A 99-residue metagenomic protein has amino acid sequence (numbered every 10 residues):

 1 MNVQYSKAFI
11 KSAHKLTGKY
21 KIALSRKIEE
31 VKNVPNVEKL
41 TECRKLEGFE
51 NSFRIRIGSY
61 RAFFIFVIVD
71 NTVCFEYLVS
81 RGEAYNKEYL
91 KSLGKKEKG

Functional and structural regions predicted by a protein language model:
M1-K27: Arg/Lys-rich, positively charged N-terminal/basic patches that mediate binding to nucleic acids
K11, E30, S80-E83: Active-site micro-motifs of SAM-dependent methyltransferase domains
L16-T17, P35, E88-Y89: Short, flexible helix/strand-to-coil boundary loops that buttress conserved ligand/catalytic motifs in alpha/beta
E29-R54: A short, surface-exposed loop/turn module that caps and links secondary-structure elements
I57-Y60, I65-G99: Enriched for short, Lys/Arg-rich terminal
